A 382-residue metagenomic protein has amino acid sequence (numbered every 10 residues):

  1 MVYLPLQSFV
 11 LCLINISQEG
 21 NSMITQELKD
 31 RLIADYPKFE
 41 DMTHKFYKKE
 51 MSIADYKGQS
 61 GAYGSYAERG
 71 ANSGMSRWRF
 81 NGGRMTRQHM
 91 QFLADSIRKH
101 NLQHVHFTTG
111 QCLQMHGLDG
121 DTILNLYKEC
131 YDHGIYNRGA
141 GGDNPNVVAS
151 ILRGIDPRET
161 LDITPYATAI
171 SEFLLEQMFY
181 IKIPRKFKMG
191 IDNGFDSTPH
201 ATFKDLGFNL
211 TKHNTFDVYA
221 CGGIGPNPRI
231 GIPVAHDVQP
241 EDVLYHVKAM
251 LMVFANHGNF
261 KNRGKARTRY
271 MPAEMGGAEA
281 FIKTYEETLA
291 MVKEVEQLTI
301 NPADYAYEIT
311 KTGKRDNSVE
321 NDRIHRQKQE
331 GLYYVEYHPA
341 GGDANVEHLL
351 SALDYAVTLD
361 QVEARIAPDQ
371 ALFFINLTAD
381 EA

Functional and structural regions predicted by a protein language model:
M1-S22: Short, Lys/Arg-enriched N-terminal segments with co-localized hydrophobic residues within the first ~10-30 amino acids
M23-A94, K283-Y355: Gly/Thr-rich phosphate-binding loop signature of adenosyl cofactor/nucleotide-binding cores
K45-M51, S73-F216, Y245, V335-A382: Small-residue-enriched alpha-helical segments and adjacent helix-cap loops that form tight helix-helix packing
G58-Y66, K99, D143, F216-G223: N-proximal short alpha-helices
G64-G70, N101-F107, N256-K261, R323-Q329 (+1 more regions): Short, flexible, solvent-exposed loop/turn segments with mixed acidic/basic and small polar residues
A71-N72, A149, I224-G231, N259-A266 (+2 more regions): Short acidic (Asp/Glu) and glycine-rich catalytic loops that position anionic groups and cofactors
G117, D121-N125, E129-G134, A255-N321 (+1 more regions): Terminal amphipathic helices with adjacent charged low-complexity linkers/tails
I183-I282: Mobile "lid/hinge" segments at catalytic clefts and subdomain interfaces of large enzymes
